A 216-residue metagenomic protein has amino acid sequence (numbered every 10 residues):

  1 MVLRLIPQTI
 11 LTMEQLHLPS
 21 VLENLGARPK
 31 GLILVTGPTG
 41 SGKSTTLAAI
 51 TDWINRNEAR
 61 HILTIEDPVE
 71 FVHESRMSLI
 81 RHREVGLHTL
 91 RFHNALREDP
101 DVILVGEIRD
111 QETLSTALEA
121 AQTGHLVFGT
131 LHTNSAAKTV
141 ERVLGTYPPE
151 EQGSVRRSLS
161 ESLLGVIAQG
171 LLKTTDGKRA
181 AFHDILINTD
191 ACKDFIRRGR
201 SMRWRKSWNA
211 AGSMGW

Functional and structural regions predicted by a protein language model:
M1-W216: Short, flexible helix-loop junctions that flank or precede catalytic/ligand sites
